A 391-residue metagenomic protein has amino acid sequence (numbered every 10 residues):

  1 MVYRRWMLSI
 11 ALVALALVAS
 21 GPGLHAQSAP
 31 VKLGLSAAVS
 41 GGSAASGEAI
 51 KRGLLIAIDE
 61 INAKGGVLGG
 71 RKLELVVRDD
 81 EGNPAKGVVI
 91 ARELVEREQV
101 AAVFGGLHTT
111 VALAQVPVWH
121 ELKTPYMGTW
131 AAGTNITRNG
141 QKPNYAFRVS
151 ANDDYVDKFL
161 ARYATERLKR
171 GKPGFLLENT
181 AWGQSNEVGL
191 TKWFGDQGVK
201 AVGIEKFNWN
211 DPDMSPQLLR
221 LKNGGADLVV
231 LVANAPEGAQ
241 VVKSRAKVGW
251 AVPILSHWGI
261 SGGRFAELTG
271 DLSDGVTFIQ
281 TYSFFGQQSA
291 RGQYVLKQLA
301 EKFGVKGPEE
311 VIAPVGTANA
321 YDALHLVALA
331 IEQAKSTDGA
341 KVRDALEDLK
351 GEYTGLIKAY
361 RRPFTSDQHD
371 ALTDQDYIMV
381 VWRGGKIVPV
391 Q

Functional and structural regions predicted by a protein language model:
V2-L17, L24-Q391: Extracytosolic ligand-binding ectodomains
